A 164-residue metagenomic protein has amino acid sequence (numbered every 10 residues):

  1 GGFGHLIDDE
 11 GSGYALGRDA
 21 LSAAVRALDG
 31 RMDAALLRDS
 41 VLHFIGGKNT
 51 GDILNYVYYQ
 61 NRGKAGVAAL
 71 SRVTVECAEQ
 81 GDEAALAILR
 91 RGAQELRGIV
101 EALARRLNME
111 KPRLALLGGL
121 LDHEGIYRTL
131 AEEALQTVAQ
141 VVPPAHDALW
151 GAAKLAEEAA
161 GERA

Functional and structural regions predicted by a protein language model:
G1-R31: Glycine-rich phosphate-binding loop of actin/hexokinase-like ATP-binding domains
S22-A164: ATP-binding/phosphotransfer module of carbohydrate and carboxylate kinases, centering on a glycine-rich
